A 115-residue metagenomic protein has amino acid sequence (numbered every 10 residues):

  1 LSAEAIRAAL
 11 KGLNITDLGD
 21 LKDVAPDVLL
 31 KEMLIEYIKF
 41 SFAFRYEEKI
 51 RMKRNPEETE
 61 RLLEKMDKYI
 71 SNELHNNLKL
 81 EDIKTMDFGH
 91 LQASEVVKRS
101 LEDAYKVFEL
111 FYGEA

Functional and structural regions predicted by a protein language model:
L1-L34: Long amphipathic alpha-helical segments with strong coiled-coil/leucine-zipper propensity
S2, P26-I35, K39, L63 (+2 more regions): Short runs of predominantly hydrophobic/aromatic residues within well-ordered alpha helices that form helix-helix
I6-N14, L34-F42, Y46, I70 (+1 more regions): Short alpha-helix boundary/capping elements
F44, E48-A115: Alpha-helical oligomerization segments
